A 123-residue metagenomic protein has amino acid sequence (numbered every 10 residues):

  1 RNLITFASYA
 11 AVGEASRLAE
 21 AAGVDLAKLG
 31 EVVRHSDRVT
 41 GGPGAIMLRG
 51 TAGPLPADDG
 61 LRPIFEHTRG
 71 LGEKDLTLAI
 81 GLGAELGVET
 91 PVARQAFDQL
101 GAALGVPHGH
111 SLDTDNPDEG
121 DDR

Functional and structural regions predicted by a protein language model:
R1-Q95, Q99-E119: Helical "substrate-binding/catalytic lid" subdomain of Rossmann-like NAD(P)-dependent dehydrogenases/reductases
